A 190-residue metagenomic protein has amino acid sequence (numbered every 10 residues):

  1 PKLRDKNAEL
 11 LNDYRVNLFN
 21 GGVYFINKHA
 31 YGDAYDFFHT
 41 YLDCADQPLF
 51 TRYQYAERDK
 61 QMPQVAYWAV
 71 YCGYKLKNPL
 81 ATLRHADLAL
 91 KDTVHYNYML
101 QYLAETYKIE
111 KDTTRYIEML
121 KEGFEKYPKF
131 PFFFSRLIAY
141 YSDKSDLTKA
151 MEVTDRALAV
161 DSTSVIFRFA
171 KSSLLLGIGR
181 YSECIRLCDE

Functional and structural regions predicted by a protein language model:
P1-D36: Post-signal peptide N-terminal segment of secreted/secretory-pathway proteins
Y14, G21, A69, Y102-T106 (+2 more regions): Structural register within alpha-helical repeat arrays
N27, K75, I109, D143-K144 (+1 more regions): Register position in tetratricopeptide repeats
Y31-G32, P79, T113, L147 (+1 more regions): TPR-repeat structural position
Y41, L88-A89, E122-G123, R156-A157 (+1 more regions): Canonical positions in the second alpha-helix
D46, T93-V94, P128, S162: Short coil turns that delineate tetratricopeptide repeat
F50-Y55, V65, N97-L100, F132-F133 (+1 more regions): TPR alpha-solenoid repeat register
